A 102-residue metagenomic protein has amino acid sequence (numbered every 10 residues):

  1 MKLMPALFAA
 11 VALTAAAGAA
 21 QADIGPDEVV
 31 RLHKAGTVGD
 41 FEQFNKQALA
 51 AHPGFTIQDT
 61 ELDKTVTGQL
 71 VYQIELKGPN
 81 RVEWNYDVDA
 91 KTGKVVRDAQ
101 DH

Functional and structural regions predicted by a protein language model:
M1-Q21: Classic N-terminal secretory signal peptides
P5, G36, V66: Solvent-exposed, flexible loop/coil residues
V11, H33, V82: Generic anion/oxyanion-binding catalytic loop in active/binding sites
A20-D27, H102: Generic signal for short, ordered secondary-structure residues within or immediately flanking folded domains
D23-I24, V30, T67-L70: Domain-level signal for compact, non-enzymatic binding modules
G25-D59: Short, non-transmembrane alpha-helical segments in secretory-pathway proteins
G54-A90, K94-H102: Exposed beta-strand-loop-beta-strand "reactive/processing" segments of non-cytosolic proteins
